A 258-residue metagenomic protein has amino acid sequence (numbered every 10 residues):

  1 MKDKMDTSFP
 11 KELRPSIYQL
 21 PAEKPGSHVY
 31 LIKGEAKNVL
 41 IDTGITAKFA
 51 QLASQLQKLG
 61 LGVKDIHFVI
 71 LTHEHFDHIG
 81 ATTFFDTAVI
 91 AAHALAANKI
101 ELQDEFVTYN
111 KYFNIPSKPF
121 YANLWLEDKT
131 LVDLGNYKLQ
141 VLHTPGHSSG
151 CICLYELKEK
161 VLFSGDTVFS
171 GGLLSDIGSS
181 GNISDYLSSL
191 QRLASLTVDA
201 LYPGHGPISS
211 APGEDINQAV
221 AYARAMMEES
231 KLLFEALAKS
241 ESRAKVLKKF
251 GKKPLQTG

Functional and structural regions predicted by a protein language model:
D3-L59, C153-G165: Conserved beta-strand hairpin/beta-sheet module of binuclear metal-dependent hydrolase folds, prominently
K11-I17, N110-N114, G135-Y137: Short Pro/Gly-enriched beta-strand edge/turn motifs at strand-loop
L13, F85-D86, T197: Short, structured coil segments at secondary-structure junctions
A22, L131, P145-G146: Short polar/acidic secondary-structure junctions
V39-I41, I70, I90, V161-F163 (+1 more regions): Residue-level marker for buried hydrophobic side chains located in beta-strands that build the well-ordered beta-sheet
T46-A47, K138-P145, S149-F234: Metallo-beta-lactamase
A47-L131, A221, A225-L232: Active-site HxH/HxHxD metal-binding segment of metal-dependent hydrolases
L233-G258: C-terminal regulatory/interaction regions
